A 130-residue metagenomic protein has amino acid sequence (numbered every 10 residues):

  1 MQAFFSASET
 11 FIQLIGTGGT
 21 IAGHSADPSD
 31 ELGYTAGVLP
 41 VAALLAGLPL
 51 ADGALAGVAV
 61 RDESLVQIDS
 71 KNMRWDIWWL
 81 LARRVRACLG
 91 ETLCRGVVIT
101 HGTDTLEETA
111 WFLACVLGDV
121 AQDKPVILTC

Functional and structural regions predicted by a protein language model:
M1-C130: Active-site histidine-anchored catalytic micro-motif
